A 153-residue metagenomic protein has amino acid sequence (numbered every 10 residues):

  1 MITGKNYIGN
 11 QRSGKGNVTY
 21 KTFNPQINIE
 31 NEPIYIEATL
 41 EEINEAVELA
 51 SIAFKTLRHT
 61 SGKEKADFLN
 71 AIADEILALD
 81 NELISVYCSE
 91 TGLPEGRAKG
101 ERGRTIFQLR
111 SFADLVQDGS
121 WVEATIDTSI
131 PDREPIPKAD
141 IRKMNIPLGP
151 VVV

Functional and structural regions predicted by a protein language model:
M1-I136: N-terminal Rossmann-like NAD(P)+-binding subdomain of aldehyde/semialdehyde dehydrogenases
T125-V153: Conserved small-residue-rich beta-alpha loop and adjacent elements that most often cradle the phosphate/pyrophosphate
